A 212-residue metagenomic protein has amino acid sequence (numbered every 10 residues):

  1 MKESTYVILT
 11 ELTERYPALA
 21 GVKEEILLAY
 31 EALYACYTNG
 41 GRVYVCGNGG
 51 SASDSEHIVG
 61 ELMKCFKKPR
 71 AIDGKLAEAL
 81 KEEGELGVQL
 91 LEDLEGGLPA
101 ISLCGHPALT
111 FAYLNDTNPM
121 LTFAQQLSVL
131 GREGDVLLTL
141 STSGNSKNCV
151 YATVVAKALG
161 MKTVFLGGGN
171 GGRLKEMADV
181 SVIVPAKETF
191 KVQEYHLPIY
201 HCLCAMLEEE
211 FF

Functional and structural regions predicted by a protein language model:
M1-A20: Generic N-terminal amphipathic, Lys/Arg-enriched alpha-helix
A20-N39, E78: A short, well-structured juxtamembrane/interface segment
C36-L130: Glycine-rich, small/polar surface segments that engage phosphate groups of diverse ligands
G40-G41, G134, G160: Glycine-centered short loops/turns at secondary-structure junctions
A52-E56, M120, N145-A152, L174: Short glycine/serine/threonine-rich phosphate/pyrophosphate-binding segments that cradle anionic phosphate groups
V129, F190-F212: A charged, well-structured terminal subsegment
F165-A178: Short, glycine/polar-rich helix-capping loops at beta-to-alpha or helix-loop-helix junctions that flank or form
